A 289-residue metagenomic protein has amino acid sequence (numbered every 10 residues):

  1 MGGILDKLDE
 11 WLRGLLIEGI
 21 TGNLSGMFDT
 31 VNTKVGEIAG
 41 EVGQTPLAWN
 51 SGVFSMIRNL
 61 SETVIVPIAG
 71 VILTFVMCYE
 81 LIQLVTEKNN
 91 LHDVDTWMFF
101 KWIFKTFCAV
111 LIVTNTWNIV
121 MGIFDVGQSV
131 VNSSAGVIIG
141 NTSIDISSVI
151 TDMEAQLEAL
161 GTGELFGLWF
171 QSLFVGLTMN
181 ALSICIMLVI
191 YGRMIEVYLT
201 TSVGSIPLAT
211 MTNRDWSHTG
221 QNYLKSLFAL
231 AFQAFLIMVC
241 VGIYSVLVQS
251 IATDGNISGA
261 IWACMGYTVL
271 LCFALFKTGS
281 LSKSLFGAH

Functional and structural regions predicted by a protein language model:
M1-I72, K88-W97, F107-T178, S217-N222 (+2 more regions): Gly/Ser-rich, low-complexity
S51-G52, L73-L84, F99-W102: A short glycine/small-residue-enriched secondary-structure motif
L60-I68, I103, F107, I184 (+4 more regions): Loop-to-transmembrane-helix entry motif
V71, F75, Y79, V110 (+3 more regions): Hydrophobic alpha-helical transmembrane segments in multi-pass membrane proteins
T74, C78-L81, Y198, T278 (+1 more regions): Amphipathic, non-membrane alpha-helical segments that mediate helix-helix packing for oligomeric assemblies
L81-V94, S183-M187, D215-W216: Membrane-water interface regions at transmembrane-helix termini and the short interhelical loops of multi-pass membrane
W169-S217, F235, V239-S245: Hydrophobic alpha-helical transmembrane segments of integral membrane proteins
